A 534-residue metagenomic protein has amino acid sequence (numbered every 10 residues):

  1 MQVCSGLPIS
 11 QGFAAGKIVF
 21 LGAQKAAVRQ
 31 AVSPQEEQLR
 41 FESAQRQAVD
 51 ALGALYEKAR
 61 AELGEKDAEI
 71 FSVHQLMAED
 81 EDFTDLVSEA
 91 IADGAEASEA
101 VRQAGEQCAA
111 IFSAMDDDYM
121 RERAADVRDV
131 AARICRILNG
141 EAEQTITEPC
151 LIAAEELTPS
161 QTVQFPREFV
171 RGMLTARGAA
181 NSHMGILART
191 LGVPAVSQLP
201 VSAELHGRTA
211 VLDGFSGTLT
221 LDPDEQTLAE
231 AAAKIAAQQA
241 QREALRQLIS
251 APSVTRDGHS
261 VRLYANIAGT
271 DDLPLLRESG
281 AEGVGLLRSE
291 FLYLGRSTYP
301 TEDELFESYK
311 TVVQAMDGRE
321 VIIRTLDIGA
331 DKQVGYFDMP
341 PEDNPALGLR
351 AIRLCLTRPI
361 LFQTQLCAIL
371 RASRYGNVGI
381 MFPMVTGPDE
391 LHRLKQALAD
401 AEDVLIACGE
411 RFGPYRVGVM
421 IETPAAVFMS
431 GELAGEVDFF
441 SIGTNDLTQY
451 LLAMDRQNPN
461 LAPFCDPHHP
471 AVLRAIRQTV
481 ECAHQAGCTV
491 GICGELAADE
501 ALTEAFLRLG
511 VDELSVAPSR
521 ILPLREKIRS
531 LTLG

Functional and structural regions predicted by a protein language model:
M1-A27, N139, T145-S279: Acidic, glycine-rich flexible loop/linker segments
M1-N139, G207: Conserved, well-structured core domains of diverse proteins
R46-G64, L76-F83, E89-E96, E106 (+10 more regions): Generic secondary-structure signature for well-ordered alpha-helical cores
Q47, A104-Q107, V130, M184-L187 (+4 more regions): Residues within well-formed alpha-helices
E57-E65, E143-T147, D403-G413: Short, glycine- and charge-enriched coil/turn segments that flank and shape catalytic ligand pockets
A109-I146, V211-I235, A434-C465: N-terminal-biased segments
A132, I186, E307-K310: Residues on a specific face of well-ordered alpha-helices
R242-G534: Conserved alpha/beta-domain cores
